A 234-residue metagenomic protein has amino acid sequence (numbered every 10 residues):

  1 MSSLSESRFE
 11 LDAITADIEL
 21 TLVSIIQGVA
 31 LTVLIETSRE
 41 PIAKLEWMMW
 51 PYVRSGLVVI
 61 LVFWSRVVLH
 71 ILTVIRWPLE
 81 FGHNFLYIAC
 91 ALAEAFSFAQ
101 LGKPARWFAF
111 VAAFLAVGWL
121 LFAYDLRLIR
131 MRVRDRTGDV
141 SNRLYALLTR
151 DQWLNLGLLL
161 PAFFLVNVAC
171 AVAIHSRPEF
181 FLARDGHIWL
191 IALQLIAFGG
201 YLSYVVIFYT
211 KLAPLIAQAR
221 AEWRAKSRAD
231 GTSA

Functional and structural regions predicted by a protein language model:
M1-L69: N-terminal topogenic module of multi-pass integral membrane proteins
L11-V23, L144-F164: Loop-to-transmembrane boundary segments
I25-P41, F85-P104, P161-S176: Hydrophobic alpha-helical transmembrane segments and adjacent interfacial helices in integral membrane proteins
K44-L57, G102-F122, A192-A197: Alpha-helical transmembrane segments
V58-L69, A116-G138, Y204-L215: Membrane-water interface of transmembrane alpha-helices
I75-L86: Cytoplasmic-side transmembrane-helix entry/capping segments in multi-pass membrane proteins
I88-L156: Membrane-proximal helix-loop-helix units in multi-pass membrane proteins
L159-A234: C-terminal transmembrane-bundle signature of multipass membrane proteins, characterized by strong activation on
